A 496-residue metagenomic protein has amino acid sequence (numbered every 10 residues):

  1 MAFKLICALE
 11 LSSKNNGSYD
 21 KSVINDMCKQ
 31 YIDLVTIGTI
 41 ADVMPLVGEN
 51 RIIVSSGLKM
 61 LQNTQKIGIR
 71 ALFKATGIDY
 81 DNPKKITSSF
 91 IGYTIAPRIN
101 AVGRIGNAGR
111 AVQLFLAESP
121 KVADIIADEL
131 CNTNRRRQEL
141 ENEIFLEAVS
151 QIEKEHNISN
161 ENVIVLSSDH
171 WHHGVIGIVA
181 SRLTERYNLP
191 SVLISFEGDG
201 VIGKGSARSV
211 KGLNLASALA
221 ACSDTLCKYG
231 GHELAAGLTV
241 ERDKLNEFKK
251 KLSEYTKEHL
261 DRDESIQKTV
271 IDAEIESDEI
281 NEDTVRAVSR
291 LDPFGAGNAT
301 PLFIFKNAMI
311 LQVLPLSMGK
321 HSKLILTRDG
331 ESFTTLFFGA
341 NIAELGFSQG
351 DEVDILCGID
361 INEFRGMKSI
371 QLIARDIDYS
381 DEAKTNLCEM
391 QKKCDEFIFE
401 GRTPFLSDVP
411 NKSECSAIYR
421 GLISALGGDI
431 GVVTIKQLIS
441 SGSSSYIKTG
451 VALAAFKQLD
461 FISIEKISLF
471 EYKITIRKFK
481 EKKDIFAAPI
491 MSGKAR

Functional and structural regions predicted by a protein language model:
L11-E247, E264, E274, L316: Hydrophobic helix-and-loop "lid/oligomerization" segment in the mid-to-C-terminal part of catalytic domains
V122-I126, T133-L166, D199, A221-R496: Mid-to-C-terminal polyanion-binding domains and interfaces
